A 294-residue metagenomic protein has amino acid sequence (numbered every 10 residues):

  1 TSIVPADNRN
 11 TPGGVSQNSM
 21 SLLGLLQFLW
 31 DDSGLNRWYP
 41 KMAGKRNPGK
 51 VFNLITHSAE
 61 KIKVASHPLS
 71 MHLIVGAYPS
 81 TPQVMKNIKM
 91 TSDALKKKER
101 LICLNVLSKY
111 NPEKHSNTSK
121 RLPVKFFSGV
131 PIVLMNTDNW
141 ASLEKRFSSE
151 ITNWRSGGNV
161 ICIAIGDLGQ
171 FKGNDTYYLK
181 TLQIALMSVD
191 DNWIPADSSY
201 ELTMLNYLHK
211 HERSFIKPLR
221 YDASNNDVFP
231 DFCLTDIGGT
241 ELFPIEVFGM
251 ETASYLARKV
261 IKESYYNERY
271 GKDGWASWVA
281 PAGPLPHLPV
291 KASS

Functional and structural regions predicted by a protein language model:
T1-S2, A6: N-terminal cysteine/histidine-rich coordination modules
D7, P12-V15: Intrinsically disordered, low-complexity regulatory segments in eukaryotic proteins
V15-N87: Accessory interdomain/linker segments of ATP-dependent helicases and helicase-like nucleic-acid enzymes that mediate
I55-P244, F248-S294: Nucleic-acid endo/exonuclease domains
